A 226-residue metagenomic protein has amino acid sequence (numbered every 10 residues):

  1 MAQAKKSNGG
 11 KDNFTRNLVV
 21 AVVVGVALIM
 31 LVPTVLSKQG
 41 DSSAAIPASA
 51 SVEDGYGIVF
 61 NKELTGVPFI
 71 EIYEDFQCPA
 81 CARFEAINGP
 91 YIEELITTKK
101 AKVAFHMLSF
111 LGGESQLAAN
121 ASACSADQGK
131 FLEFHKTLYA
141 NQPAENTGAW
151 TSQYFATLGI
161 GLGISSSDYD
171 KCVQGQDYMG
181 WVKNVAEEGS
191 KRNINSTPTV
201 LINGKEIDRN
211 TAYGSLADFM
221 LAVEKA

Functional and structural regions predicted by a protein language model:
M1-Q39, I92, I160-A226: C-terminal cap of thioredoxin/glutaredoxin-like
K38-S51: Ser/Thr/Pro/Gly-rich low-complexity linker/stalk segments immediately outside membranes or between
S51-P68: A short beta-strand-turn-helix
D54-V59, N88-P90, A186-E188: A generic local structural motif
Y56-I58, A82, T137, K205: Flexible, active-site-adjacent loop/turn segments at secondary-structure boundaries
L64, I96-T98, E114, K191-N195: Extracellular/periplasmic catalytic domains that process cell-envelope and extracellular macromolecules
G66, N88, L117-A121, K130 (+7 more regions): Stable alpha-helical elements in mature extracytoplasmic
E71-Q77, A82-L158: Structural alpha/beta surface segment adjacent to cysteine/selenocysteine redox centers across thiol/disulfide enzymes
